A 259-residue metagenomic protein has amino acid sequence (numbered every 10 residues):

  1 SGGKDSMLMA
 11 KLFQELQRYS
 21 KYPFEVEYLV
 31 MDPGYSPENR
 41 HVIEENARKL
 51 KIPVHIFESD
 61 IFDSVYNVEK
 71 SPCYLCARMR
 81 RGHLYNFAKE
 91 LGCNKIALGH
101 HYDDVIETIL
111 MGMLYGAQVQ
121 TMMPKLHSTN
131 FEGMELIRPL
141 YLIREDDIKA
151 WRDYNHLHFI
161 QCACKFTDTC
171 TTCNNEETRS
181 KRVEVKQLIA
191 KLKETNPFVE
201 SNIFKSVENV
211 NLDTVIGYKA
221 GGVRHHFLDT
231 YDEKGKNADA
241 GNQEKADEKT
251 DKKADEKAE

Functional and structural regions predicted by a protein language model:
S1-V119, M123, D146-Y154, K234-N242 (+2 more regions): ATP-dependent adenylation/nucleotidyltransferase module used to activate substrates
G2, E38, V68-P72, M79 (+8 more regions): Short alpha-helical interface elements
D32-G34, D60-F62, S128, L142 (+2 more regions): Short, solvent-exposed coil/turn elements at secondary-structure transition points
L75, A97, P139, I143 (+2 more regions): A short glycine-/small-residue-rich loop at the edge of a beta-strand within enzyme catalytic domains
R78-L91, K125-F131, V185-S206: Short, basic, helix/turn surface patches
D103-E184, L188, D251: Catalytic subdomain that performs nucleotidyl-dependent activation
L157-D247, D251, D255-E259: The feature marks non-catalytic terminal segments
